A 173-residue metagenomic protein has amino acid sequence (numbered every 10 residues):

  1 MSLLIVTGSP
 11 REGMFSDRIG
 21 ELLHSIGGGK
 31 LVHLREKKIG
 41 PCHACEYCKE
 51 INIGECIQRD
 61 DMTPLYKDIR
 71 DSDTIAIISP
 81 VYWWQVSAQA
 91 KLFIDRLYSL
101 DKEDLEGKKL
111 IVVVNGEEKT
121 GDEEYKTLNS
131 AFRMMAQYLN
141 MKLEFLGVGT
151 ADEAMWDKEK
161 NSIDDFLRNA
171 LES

Functional and structural regions predicted by a protein language model:
M1-I78, W84-S99, K142-S173: N-terminal beta1-alpha1-beta2 submodule of the flavodoxin-like/Rossmannoid cofactor-binding fold
V81-W83, E117-E118: Short glycine-rich anion-binding loops that position phosphate/pyrophosphate groups of nucleotides and phosphorylated
D101-D104: Surface-exposed acidic, glycine-flexible loop patches that form ligand/cofactor-binding and adhesion interfaces
E106-L146: Short, glycine-/small-residue-rich phosphate/pyrophosphate-handling segment
